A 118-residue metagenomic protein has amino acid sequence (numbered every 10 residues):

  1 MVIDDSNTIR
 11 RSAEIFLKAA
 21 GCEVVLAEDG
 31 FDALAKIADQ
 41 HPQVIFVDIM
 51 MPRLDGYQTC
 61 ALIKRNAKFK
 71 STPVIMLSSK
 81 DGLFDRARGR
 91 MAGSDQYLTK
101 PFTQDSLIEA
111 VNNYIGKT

Functional and structural regions predicted by a protein language model:
R11-A19, A87: Charged docking surfaces used in two-component/phosphorelay signaling
G21-E28, K36: Short hydrophobic/Thr-rich beta-strand motif most characteristic of the beta2 strand and flanking loop of CheY-like
Q40-F46: Active-site beta3 strand of CheY-like receiver
M51: Receiver (REC) domain active-site loop signature in two-component systems and cognate sites in sensor histidine kinases
F102-V111: C-terminal output helix
